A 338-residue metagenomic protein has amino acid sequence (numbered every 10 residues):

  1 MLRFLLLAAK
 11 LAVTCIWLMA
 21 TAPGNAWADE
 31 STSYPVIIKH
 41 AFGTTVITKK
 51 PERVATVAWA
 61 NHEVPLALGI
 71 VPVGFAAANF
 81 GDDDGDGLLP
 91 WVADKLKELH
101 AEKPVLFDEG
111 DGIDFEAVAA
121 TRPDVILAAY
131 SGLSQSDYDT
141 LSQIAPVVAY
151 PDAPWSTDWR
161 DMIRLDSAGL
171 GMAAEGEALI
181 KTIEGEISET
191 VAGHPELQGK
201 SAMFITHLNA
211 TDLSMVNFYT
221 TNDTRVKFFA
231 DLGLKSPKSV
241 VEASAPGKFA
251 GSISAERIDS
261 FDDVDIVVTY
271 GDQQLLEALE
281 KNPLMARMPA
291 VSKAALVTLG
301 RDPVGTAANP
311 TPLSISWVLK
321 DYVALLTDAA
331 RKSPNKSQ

Functional and structural regions predicted by a protein language model:
A8-A22: Bacterial N-terminal signal peptides
A22-A28: Sec/Tat signal peptide C-region and signal peptidase I cleavage site
H40-F42, F107-D114, A243-A255: Short helix-initiation/N-cap motifs at beta->coil->alpha
T44, S136-D212, A308-Q338: Extracytoplasmic substrate-binding proteins
A55-T56, V64, L68, A178-S239: Basic- and aromatic-lined ligand-binding clefts that recognize polyanionic substrates
H62-F115: A short, structured surface patch at a secondary-structure boundary
F115, R122-A128, P146, D263-V267: Proline-aspartate-enriched helix->loop->beta-strand connector
A168, F261-Q338: Structured C-terminal subdomain patch of bacterial secreted/periplasmic proteins
